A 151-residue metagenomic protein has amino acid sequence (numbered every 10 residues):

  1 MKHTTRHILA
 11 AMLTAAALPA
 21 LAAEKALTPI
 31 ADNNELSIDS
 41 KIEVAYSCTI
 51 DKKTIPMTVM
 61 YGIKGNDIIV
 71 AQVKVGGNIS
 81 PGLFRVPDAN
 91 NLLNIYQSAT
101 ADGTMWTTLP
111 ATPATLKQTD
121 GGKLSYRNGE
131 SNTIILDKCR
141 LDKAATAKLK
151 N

Functional and structural regions predicted by a protein language model:
M1-A11: Bacterial N-terminal signal peptides that target proteins for export
A17-P19: N-terminal signal peptide c-region/cleavage motif recognized by signal peptidases
A23-V86, N128-N151: N-terminal secretory signal peptides
V75-G103: An exposed acidic His-Trp-rich patch
L93-N151: Beta-sheet ligand-binding and adhesion/scaffold domains
